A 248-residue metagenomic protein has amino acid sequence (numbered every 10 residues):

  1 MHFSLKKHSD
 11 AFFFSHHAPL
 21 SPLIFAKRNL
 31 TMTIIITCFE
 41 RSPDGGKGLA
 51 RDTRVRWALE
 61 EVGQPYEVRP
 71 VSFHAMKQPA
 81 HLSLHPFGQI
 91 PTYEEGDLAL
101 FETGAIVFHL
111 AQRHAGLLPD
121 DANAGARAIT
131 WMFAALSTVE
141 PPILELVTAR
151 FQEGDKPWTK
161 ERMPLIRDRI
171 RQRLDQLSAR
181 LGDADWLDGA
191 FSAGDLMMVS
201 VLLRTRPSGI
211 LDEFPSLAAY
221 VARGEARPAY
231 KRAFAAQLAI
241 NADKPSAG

Functional and structural regions predicted by a protein language model:
M1-H2, P22: Short, low-complexity, intrinsically disordered N-terminal modules that encode targeting/processing signals
F3-K7, N29: Polybasic, lysine-rich low-complexity intrinsically disordered segments
S9-A11, A18, A26: Short hydrophobic alpha-helical segments enriched in small aliphatic residues
I24-R162, D168: GST-like domain detector, emphasizing the conserved glutathione-binding G-site in the N-terminal thioredoxin-like
S72, A193, Q237-L238: Short, solvent-exposed turn/loop segments enriched in Gly/Ser/Thr/Pro and often Arg
A135-A226: GST-like fold's C-terminal all-alpha helical module
A235-G248: Terminal-tail/helix-coil boundary detector
